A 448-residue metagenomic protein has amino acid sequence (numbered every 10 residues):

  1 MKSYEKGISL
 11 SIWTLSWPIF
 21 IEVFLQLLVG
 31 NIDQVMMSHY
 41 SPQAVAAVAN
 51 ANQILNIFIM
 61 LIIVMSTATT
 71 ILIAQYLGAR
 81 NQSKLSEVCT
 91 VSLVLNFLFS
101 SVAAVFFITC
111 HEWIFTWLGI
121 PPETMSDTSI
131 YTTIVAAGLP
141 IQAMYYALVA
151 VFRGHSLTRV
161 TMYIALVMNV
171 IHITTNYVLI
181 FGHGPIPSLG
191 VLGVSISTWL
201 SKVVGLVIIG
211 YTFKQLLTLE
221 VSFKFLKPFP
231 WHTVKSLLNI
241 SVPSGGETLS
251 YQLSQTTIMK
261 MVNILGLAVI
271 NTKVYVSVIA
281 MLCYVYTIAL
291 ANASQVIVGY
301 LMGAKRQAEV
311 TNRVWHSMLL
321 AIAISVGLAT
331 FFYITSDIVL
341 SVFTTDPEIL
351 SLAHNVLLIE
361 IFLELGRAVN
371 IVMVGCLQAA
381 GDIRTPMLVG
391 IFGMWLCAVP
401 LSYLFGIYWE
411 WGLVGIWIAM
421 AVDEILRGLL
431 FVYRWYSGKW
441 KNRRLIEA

Functional and structural regions predicted by a protein language model:
M1-I19, I73-P140, I171, I186-V242 (+2 more regions): Short alpha-helical transmembrane segments in multi-pass integral membrane proteins
L10, L25-Q26, I62-I63, A103 (+8 more regions): Alpha-helical transmembrane segments of multi-pass membrane transport proteins
T14-D33, I134, M168, S201-G205 (+4 more regions): Transmembrane helical elements of multi-pass membrane transporters/channels
I19, V23, Q34-V35, I71 (+15 more regions): Transmembrane alpha-helix boundary and packing residues in multipass membrane permease domains and related
F24, L28-A46, F115-P122, V178-L189 (+4 more regions): Helix-terminus/linker motif at the lipid-water interface of multi-pass membrane proteins
Q34, P42-V45, Q82, H111 (+6 more regions): Membrane-helix interface/capping residues of multi-pass secondary transporters
V45-V105, Q142-S156, V160-T161, M259 (+2 more regions): Small-residue-rich hydrophobic transmembrane alpha-helices
S66, V135-G154, T161-N169, V194-I209 (+6 more regions): Short runs within selected transmembrane alpha-helices of multi-pass transporters and secretion channels
